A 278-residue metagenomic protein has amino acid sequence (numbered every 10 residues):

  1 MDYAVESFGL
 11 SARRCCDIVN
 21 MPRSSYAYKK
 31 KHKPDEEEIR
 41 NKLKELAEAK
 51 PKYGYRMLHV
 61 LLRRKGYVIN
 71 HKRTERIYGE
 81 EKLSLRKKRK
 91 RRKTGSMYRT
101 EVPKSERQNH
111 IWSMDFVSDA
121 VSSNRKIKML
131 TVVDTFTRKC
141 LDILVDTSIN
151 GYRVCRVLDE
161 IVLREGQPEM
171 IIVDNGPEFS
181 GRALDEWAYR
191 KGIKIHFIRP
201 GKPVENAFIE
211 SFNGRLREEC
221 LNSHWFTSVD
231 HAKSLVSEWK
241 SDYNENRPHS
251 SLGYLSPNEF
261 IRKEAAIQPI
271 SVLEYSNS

Functional and structural regions predicted by a protein language model:
M1-G9, K44-A49: Short, amphipathic alpha-helical "recognition" segments used to contact nucleic acids or chromatin
C16, M21-I111, K202, N258-A265: Basic, flexible linker segments flanking DNA-binding modules in nucleic acid-interacting mobile-element proteins
H32, E48-K52, K104-E106, V121-S122 (+3 more regions): Conserved, non-catalytic sequence blocks in retroelement Pol enzymes and Pol-derived host proteins
V68-V133, Y152-E160, R164-E169, L273-N277: Mobile-element integrase/transposase regions, centering on the N-terminal DNA-binding/Zn-coordinating module
K88-R91, I171-N175, R190-F208, H224-V229: RNase H-like polynucleotidyl transferase catalytic core
D134, V145-N150: A short acidic/small-residue loop/turn micro-motif
L158, E165-G181, L255-N258: Acidic/histidine-rich, metal-coordinating catalytic segments
Y189-I193, R215-S278: C-terminal domain-tail junction helix/linker
